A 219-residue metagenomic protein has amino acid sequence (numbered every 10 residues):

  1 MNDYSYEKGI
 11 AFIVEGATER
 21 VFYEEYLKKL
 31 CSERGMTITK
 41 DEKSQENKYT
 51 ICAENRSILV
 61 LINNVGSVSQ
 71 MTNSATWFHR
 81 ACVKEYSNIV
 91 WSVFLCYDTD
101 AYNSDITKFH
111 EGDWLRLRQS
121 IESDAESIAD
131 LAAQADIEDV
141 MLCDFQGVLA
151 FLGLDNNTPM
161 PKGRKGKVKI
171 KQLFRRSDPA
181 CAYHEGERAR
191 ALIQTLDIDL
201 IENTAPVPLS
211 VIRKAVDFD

Functional and structural regions predicted by a protein language model:
M1-N88: Short, surface-exposed loop/strand segments
E7-K8, V90-W91, S123-I128: Short glycine-/polar-rich loops that comprise or flank the Walker A/P-loop and associated switch/sensor motifs
L27, C31, F145-Q146, D217: Hydrophobic/aromatic-lined pockets within catalytic cores
N73, W77, D113-R116, D136 (+5 more regions): Exposed alpha-helical structural elements
N88-D98: Glycine-rich, often proline-containing surface loops adjacent to acidic residues and nearby aromatics that form
C96-A182: Activity-critical C-terminal alpha-helical subdomain
A180-D219: Charged phosphate-binding loop/patch that engages nucleotide di/tri-phosphates or the phosphate backbone of nucleic
